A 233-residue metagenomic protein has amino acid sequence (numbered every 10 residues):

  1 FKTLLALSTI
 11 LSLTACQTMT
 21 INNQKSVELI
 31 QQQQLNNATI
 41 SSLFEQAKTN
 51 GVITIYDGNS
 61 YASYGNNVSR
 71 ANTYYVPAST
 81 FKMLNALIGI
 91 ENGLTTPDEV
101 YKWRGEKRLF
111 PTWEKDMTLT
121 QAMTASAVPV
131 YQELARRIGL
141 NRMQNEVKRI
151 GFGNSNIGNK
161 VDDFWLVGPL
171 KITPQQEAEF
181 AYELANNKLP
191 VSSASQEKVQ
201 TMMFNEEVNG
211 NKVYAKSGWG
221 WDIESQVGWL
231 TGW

Functional and structural regions predicted by a protein language model:
F1-L5: Bacterial N-terminal signal peptides that target proteins for export
S12-A15: C-terminal motif of bacterial Sec signal peptides marking the signal peptidase cleavage site
M19-T73: Beta-lactamase-like hydrolase cores
E28, T95, E99-Q144, L170-T173: Conserved catalytic neighborhood of penicillin-recognizing serine enzymes
Y74-E99, A122, E177: Active-site SXXK
M83, A122, S126, G168-K188 (+2 more regions): Active-site-proximal alpha-helical segments within enzyme catalytic domains
T118-L119, E133-N186: Mid-domain, small-residue-enriched loop/turn segments at the edges of structured enzyme/sensor domains
F204-W233: Short, Gly/Ser/Thr-enriched beta-strand-loop segments that form substrate-interacting elements of hydrolase/peptidase
